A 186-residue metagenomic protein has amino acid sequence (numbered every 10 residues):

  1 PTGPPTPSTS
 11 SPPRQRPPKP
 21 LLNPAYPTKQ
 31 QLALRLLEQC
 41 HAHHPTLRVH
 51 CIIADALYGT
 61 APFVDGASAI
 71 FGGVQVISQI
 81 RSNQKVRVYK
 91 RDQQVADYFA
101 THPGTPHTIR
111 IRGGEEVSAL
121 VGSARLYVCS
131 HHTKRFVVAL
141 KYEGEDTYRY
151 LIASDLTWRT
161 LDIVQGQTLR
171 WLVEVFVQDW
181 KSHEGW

Functional and structural regions predicted by a protein language model:
P1-G3, R81, W180: Short loop/turn segments at strand-loop or loop-helix junctions that form parts of catalytic or ligand-binding pockets
P1-S8, L47: Structured nucleic-acid-interacting core domains from mobile-element enzymes and related host factors, especially RNase
S11-A139: An internal, acidic/charged active-site-proximal segment that coordinates divalent cations and/or engages
P18-L21, T147, V177: Non-heme di-metal
P27-L36, Y150-L156, L161, G166: Short, motif-level signal for alpha-helix interfacial/capping segments enriched in acidic residues and aromatics/proline
I52-Y58, V76, L151, V173-W180: Short, conserved catalytic/metal-binding motifs centered on acidic residues
S130-W158, W171: Charge-patterned, long linear interaction tracts outside catalytic cores
R159-W186: Short amphipathic alpha-helical "interface-anchor" segments enriched in bulky aromatics
